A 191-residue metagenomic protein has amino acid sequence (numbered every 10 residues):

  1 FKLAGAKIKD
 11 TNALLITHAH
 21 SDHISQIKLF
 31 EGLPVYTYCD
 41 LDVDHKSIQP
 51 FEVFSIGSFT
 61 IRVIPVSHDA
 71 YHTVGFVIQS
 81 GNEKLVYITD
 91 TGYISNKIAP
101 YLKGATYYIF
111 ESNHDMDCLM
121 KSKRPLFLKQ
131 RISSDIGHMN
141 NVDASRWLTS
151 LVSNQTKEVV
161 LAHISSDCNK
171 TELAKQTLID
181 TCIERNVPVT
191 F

Functional and structural regions predicted by a protein language model:
F1-Y38, T106: Active-site metal-binding motif and surrounding structural segment of the metallo-beta-lactamase
K2-A6, S47-Y107: Core dinuclear metal-dependent hydrolase active-site scaffold
D10-T11, G32, N82, A105 (+1 more regions): A general structural motif
H18, D90, H163: Active-site glycine-centered loops adjacent to acidic/histidine catalytic or metal-binding residues that shape
S21, Y93, S166: Short active-site segment of divalent metal-dependent hydrolases/proteases that encodes the spacing between
D22-H23, D90, E111: Acidic active-site catalytic centers that drive phospho-/nucleotidyl reactions and related ester hydrolyses
C39-K46, C168-N169: Short, charged/polar "capping" segments at the starts of alpha-helices and the immediately preceding loops
N96-F191: Cap/insert and terminal regions of metallo-dependent hydrolase folds
